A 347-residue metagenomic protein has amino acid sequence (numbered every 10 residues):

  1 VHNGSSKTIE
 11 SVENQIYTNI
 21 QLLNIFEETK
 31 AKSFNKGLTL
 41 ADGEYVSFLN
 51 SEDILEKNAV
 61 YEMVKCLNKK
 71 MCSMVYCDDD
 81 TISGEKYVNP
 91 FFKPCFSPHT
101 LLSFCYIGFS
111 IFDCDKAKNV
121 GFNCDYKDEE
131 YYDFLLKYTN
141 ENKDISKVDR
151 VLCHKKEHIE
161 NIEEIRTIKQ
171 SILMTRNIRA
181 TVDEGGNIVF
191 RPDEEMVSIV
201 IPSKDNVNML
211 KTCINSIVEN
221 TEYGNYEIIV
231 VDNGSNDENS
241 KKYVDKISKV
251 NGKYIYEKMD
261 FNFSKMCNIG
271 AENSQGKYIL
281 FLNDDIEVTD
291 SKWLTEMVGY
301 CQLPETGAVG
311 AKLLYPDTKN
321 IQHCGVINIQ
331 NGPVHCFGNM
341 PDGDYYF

Functional and structural regions predicted by a protein language model:
H2-S11, F26-K30, N50, D232-Y243 (+2 more regions): A conserved acidic beta->alpha catalytic loop
E10-N19, N215-N225: Short, acidic, metal-binding catalytic loop of nucleotide-sugar glycosyltransferases
Q21, D133, E195-V200, E227: Cell-envelope/extracellular polymer assembly enzymes that use nucleotide-activated donors
E27-A41, E257-S274: Glycine-rich, basic loop-to-helix element that forms the pyrophosphate-binding segment of sugar-nucleotide handling
V46, I279: Short aromatic/hydrophobic "clamp" motif used to bind/position activated sugar donors
I54, N58-Y87, D290-N331: Conserved donor NDP-sugar-binding/catalytic core segment of glycosyltransferases
S83-G108, A311, N328-F347: Short, flexible, basic/aromatic active-site loop/helix in glycosyltransferases
S97-K169: Conserved nucleotide-sugar donor-binding catalytic segment
